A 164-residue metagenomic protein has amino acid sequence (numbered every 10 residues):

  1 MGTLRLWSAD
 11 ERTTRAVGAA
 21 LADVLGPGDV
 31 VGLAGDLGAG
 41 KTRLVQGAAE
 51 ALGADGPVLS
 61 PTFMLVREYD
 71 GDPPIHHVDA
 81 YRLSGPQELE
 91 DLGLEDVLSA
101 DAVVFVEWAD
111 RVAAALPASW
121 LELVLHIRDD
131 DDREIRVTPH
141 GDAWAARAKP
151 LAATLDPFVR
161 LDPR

Functional and structural regions predicted by a protein language model:
M1-A20: N-terminal pre-Walker A segment at the start of P-loop NTPase domains
G2-L4, E95-R164: Short phosphate-coordinating micro-motif centered on Lys-Gly-acidic
A22-G28: Phosphate-binding P-loop
V31-L33: Hydrophobic anchor at the beta1->P-loop junction of P-loop NTPases
L37: The conserved Walker
K41: Conserved lysine of the Walker
P57-T62, E68-W108: Conserved nucleotide-sensing/catalytic segment adjacent to the nucleotide-binding pocket in NTP-handling enzymes
